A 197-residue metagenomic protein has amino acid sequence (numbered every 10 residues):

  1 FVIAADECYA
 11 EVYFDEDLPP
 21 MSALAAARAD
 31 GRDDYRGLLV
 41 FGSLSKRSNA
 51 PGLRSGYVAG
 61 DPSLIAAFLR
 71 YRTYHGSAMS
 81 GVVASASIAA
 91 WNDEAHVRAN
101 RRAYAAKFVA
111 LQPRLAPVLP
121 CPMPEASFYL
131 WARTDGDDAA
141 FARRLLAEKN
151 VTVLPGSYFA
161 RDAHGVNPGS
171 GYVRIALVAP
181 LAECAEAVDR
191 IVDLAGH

Functional and structural regions predicted by a protein language model:
D6, A23, L38, G56 (+5 more regions): Generic structural signal for small/hydrophobic residues in well-ordered secondary structure, especially within
Y9-A50: Active-site pre-lysine segment of PLP-dependent enzymes
R28, D33-Y35, S63-V82: Active-site C-terminal subdomain of aminotransferase-like
A29-D30, N49, P62-A67, A95-H96 (+1 more regions): Short helix-loop capping/hinge motifs at secondary-structure junctions, enriched in acidic/polar residues
D33-D34, R144-V153, F159-H197: PLP-dependent enzyme catalytic core of the Aspartate aminotransferase-like
S55-P62: Short beta-strand-to-turn element immediately C-terminal to the catalytic PLP-Schiff-base lysine in fold type I
F68-R72, A90-P113: Structural signature of PLP-dependent enzymes
A84, I88, A103-Q112, C121-T134 (+1 more regions): Conserved glycine-rich beta-strand-loop-beta hairpin in the small C-terminal domain of fold type I
